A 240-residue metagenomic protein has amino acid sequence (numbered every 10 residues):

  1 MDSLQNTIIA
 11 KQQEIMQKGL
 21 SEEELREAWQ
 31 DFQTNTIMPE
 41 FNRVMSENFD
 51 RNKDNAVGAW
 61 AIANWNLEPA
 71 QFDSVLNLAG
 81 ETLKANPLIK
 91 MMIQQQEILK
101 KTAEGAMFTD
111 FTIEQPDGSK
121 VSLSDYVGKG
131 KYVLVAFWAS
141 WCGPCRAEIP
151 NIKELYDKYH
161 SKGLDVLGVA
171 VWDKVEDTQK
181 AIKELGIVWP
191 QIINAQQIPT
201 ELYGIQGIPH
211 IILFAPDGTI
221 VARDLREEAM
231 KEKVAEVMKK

Functional and structural regions predicted by a protein language model:
M1-V121, D125-Y126, G130: Oxidative protein folding and maturation machinery
L83, K158-K162: Short helix-capping segments at alpha-helix termini
G130-V133, F137-W141, G207: Short pre-active-site segment immediately N-terminal to redox-active cysteine/selenocysteine motifs in thiol-based
F137-E154: Conserved redox-active cysteine motifs that mediate thiol-disulfide chemistry, especially di-cysteine Cys-X(1-2)-Cys
G163-D177, I187-Q197: Thiol-based oxidoreductase modules, predominantly thioredoxin-like and allied folds used for disulfide exchange
K183-I187, N194-K239: Thiol/disulfide oxidoreductase modules built on the thioredoxin-like
